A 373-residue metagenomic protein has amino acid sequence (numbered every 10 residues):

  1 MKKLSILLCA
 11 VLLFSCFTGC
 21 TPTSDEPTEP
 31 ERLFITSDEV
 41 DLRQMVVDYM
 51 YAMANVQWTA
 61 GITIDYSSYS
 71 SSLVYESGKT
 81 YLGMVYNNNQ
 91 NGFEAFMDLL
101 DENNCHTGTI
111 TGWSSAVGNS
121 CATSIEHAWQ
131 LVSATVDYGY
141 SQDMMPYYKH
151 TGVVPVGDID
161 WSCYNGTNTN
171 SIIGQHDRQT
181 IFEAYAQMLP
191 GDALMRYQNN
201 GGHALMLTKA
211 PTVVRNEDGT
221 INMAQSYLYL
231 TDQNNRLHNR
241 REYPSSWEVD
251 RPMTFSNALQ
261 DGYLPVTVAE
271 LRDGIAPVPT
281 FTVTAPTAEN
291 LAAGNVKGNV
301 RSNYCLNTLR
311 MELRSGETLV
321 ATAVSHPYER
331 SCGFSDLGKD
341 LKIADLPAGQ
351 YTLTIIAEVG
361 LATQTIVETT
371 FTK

Functional and structural regions predicted by a protein language model:
C16-F34: Sec-dependent signal peptide cleavage junction
E29-A134: N-terminal capping segments
V136-L237: ...with weaker cross-activation on analogous glycine-rich loops/strands in unrelated enzymes
V268-V296: Short, compositionally biased P/S/T/A/G/V-rich stretches that sit at domain boundaries
M311-S315: Conserved aromatic beta-strand anchor motif in extracellular beta-sandwich/beta-rich domains
H326-K342: Aromatic sugar-binding surface patches on proteins that engage polysaccharides or sugar-phosphate polymers
L341-Q350: Surface-exposed, short loops/turns at beta-strand junctions within beta-sandwich domains
L361-K373: Short beta-strand elements
